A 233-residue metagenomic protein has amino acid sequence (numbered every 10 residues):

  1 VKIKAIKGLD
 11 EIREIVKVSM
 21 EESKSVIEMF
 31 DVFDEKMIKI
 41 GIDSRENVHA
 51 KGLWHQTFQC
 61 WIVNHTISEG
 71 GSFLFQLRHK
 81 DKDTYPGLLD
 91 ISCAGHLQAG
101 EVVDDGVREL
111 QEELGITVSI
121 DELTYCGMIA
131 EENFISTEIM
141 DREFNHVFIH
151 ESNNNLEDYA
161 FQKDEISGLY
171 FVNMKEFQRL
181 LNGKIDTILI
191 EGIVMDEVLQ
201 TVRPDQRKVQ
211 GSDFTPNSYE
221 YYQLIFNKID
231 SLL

Functional and structural regions predicted by a protein language model:
K2-K17, E21-S23, E28, D196: Alpha-helical and coiled-coil interaction segments, frequently adjacent to or embedded within charge-biased
I3-G8, G127-I135, I139-L233: Nudix hydrolase/Nudix homology domain
S19-E21, N47-Q59, S68-E113: Conserved Nudix-box catalytic region and its N-terminal flanking loop in Nudix hydrolases and closely related
V26-E28, Q56-F58, C93, Y125 (+2 more regions): Residues that flank catalytic or metal-binding motifs in active/ligand-binding sites
E28-I62: A positional/architectural concept
I62-N64, L77, I149-E151: Short, well-ordered beta-strand micro-motif
T117-G127: A short coil-to-beta-strand element that immediately follows conserved catalytic motifs
